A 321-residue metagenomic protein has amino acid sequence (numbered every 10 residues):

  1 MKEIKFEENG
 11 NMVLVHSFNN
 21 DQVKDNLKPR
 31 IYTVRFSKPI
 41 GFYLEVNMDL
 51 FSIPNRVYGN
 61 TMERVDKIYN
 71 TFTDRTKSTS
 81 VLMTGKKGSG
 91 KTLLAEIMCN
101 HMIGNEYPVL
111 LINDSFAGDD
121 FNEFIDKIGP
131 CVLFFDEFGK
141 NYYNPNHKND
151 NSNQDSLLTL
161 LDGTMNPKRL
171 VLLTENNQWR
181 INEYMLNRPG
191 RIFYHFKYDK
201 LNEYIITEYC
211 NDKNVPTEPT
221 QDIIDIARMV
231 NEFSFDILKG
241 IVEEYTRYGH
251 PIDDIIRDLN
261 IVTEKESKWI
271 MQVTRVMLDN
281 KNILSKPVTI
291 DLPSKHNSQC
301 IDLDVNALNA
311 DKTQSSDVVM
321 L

Functional and structural regions predicted by a protein language model:
M1-K24, H195-L321: C-terminal alpha-helical "lid" subdomain
V46-T73: N-terminal pre-Walker A segment at the start of P-loop NTPase domains
T76-A95: Walker A/P-loop nucleotide-binding motif
N100-L111: Post-Walker A helix-loop "phosphate-sensing" segment adjacent to the P-loop in P-loop NTPases
D120-N166: Conserved nucleotide-sensing/catalytic segment adjacent to the nucleotide-binding pocket in NTP-handling enzymes
E137, V171-Q178, Y198-L201: A short beta-strand-to-loop transition that corresponds to the Sensor-1 phosphate-sensing loop of AAA+ P-loop ATPases
D162-N182: Sensor-1/coupling segment of RecA-like P-loop NTPase cores
E183-L201: A short helix-turn-beta junction within AAA+ P-loop NTPase domains corresponding to the substrate/partner-engaging
